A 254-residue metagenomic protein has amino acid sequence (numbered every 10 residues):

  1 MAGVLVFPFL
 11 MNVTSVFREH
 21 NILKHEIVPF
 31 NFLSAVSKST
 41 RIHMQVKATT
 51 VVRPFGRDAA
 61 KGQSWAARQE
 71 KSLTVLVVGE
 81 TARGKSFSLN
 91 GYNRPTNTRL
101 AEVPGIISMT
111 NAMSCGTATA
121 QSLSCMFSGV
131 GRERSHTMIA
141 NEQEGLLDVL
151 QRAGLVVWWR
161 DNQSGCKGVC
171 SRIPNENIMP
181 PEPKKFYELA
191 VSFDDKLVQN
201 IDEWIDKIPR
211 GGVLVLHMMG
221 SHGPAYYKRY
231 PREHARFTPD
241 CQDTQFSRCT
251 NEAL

Functional and structural regions predicted by a protein language model:
M1-A2: Cytosolic-side transmembrane helix boundary signature
F7-L76, T81-Q245: Active-site-proximal alpha/beta segments of enzymes that process anionic O-linked groups
Q242-L254: Active-site-proximal segments of metal-dependent phosphoesterases and phosphodiesterases across multiple
